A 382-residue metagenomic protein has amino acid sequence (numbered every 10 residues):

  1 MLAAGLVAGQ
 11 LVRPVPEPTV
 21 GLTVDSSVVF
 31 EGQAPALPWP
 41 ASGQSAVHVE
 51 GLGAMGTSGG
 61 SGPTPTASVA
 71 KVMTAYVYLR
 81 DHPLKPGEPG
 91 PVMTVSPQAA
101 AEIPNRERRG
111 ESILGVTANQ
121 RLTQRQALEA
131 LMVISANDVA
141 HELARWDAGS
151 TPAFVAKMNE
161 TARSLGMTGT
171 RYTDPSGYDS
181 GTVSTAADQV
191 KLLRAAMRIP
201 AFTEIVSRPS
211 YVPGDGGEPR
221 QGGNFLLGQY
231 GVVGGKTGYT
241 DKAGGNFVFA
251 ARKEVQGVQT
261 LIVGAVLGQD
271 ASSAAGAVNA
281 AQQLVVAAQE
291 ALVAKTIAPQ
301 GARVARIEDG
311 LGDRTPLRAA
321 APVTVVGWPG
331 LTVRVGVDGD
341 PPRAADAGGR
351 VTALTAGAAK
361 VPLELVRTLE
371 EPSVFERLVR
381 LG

Functional and structural regions predicted by a protein language model:
M1-D25, L381-G382: Hydrophobic single-pass membrane-targeting/anchoring helices
Q10-V15, A291-G382: Conserved SxxK-family serine transpeptidase/carboxypeptidase catalytic domain of penicillin-binding proteins
V15-A187, R194-T203: Active-site-adjacent loops and short helices of periplasmic peptidoglycan-processing enzymes
S27-V28, L227-K236, V333-D338: Short Pro/Gly-enriched beta-strand edge/turn motifs at strand-loop
P35-L37, N119, T237-K242, A344-A345: Short Gly/Pro-enriched turn/cap motifs at secondary-structure boundaries
E50-L52, D81-H82, S96-A100, W146-A148 (+9 more regions): Solvent-exposed coil/turn segments that connect beta secondary-structure elements in extracytoplasmic/periplasmic
A201-D215, T296-D309: Acidic/histidine-enriched alpha-helical segments
T203, S207-L292: A penicillin-recognizing enzyme superfamily signal
